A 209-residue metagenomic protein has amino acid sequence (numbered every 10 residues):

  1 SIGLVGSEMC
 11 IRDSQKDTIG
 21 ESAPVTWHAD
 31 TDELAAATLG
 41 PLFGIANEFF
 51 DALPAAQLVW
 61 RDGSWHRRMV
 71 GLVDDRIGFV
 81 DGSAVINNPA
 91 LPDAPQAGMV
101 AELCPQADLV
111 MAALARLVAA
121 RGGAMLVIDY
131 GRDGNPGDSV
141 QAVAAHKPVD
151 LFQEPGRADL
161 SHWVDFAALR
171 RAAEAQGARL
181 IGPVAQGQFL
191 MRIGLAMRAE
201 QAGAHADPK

Functional and structural regions predicted by a protein language model:
S1-G6, I11-D13: Single conserved hydrophobic/aromatic residue that forms the stacking wall/gate of nucleotide- or nucleobase-binding
S7, G44-N47, I128: Active-site flanking residues adjacent to catalytic metal/cofactor-binding acidic residues
I11, D51, A55, R132: Active-site micro-motifs of SAM-dependent methyltransferase domains
Q15-K16, L114: Hydrophobic packing residues within well-ordered alpha-helices of enzyme cores
K16-T38: S-adenosyl-L-methionine
D32-A52, L103-R116: Conserved adenosine/adenylate-binding substructure
F43-P92, V140-L151: A mobile, often basic/glycine-rich helix-loop segment that functions as the active-site lid/recognition loop
P89-K209: Long, Lys/Arg- and hydrophobic-enriched amphipathic alpha-helices
